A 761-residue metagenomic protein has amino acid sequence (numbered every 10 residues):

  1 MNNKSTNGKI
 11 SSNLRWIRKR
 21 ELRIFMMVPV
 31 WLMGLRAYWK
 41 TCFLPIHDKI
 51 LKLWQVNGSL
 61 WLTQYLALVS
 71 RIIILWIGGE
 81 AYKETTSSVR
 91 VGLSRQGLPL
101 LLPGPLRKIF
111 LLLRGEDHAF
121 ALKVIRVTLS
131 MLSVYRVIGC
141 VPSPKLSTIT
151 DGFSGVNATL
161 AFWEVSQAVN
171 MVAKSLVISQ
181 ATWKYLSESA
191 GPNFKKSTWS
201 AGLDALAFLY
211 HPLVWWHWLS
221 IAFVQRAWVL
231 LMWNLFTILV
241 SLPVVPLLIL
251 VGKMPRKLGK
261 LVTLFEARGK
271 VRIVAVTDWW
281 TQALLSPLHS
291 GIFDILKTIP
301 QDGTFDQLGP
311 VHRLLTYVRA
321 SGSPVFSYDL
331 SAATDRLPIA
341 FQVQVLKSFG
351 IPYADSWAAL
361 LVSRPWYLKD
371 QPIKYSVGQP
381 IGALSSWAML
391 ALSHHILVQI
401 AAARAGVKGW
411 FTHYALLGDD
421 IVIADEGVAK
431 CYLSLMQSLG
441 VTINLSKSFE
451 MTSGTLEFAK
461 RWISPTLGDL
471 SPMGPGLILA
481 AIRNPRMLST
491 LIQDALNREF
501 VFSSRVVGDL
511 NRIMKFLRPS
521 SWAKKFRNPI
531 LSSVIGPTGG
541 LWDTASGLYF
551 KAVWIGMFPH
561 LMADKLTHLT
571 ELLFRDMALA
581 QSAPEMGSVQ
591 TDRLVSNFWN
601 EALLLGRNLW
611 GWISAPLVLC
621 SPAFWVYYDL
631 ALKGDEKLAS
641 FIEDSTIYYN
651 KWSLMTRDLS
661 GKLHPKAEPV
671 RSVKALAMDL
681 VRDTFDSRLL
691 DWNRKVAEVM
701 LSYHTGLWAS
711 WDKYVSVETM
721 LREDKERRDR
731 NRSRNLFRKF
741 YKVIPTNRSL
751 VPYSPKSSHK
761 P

Functional and structural regions predicted by a protein language model:
M1-N3, Q282, S286, P352-Y353 (+1 more regions): Nucleotide/phosphate-binding sheet-loop regions of phosphoryl- and nucleotidyl-transfer enzymes
M1-T263, R268-V271, L496-P761: C-terminal, non-catalytic extensions of nucleic-acid polymerases
R71, L75, K108, S130-M131 (+3 more regions): Short, hydrophobic/amphipathic alpha-helical patches that form generic packing surfaces within helical domains
K174, I178-A181, K196, I295-T304 (+1 more regions): Short secondary-structure capping/junction motifs at helix and strand boundaries
K257-K260, G309-P310, A405-G409: Short amphipathic beta-strand starts and helix->beta connectors
F265-Y328, A332, S386: Active-site-proximal segment of RNA-dependent polymerases
I299-P300, I443-K447, S471: Acidic/polar loop patches that form or flank catalytic/metal-binding clefts of enzymes that bind anionic ligands
R319-L417, V422-L439, S446-W462, T466 (+4 more regions): Conserved polymerase palm-domain catalytic core
